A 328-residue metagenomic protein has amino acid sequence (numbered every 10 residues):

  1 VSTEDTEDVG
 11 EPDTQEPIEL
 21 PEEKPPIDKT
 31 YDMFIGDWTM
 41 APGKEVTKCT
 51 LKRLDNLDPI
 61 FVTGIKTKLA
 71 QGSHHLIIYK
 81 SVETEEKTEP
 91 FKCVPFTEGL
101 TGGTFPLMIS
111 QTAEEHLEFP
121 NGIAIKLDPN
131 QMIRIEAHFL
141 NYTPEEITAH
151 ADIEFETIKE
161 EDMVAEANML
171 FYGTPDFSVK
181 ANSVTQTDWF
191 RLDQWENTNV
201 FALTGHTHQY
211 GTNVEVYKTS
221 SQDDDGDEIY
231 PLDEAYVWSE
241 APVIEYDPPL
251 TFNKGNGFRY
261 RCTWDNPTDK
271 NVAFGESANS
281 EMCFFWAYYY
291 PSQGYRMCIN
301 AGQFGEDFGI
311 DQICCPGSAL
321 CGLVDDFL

Functional and structural regions predicted by a protein language model:
V1-P17: Ser/Thr-rich, Pro/Gly/Ala-heavy low-complexity intrinsically disordered linkers and tails of secreted extracellular
Q15-L328: Beta-strand-centric surfaces of beta-sandwich/beta-rich domains
